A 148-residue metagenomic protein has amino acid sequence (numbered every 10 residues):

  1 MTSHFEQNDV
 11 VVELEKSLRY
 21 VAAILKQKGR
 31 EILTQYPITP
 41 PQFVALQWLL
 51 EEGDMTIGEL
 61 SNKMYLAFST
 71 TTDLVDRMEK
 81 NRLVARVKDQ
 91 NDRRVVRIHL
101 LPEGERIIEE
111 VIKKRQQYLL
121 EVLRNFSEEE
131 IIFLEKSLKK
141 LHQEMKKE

Functional and structural regions predicted by a protein language model:
M1-Y36: N-terminal leader segment of winged-helix/HTH proteins
N8-D9, L14, V21, K113-E148: Terminal interaction helix/tail motif
A23, Q27-R30, K80, R124 (+1 more regions): Regular, well-ordered alpha-helical segments
K26-A67: N-terminal helix-turn-helix DNA-binding core of bacterial DNA-binding proteins
Y36-P41, T70, L101, S127: Short helix-coil-helix linker/hinge
G53-R97: Canonical helix-turn-helix DNA-binding module
Q90-V111: Basic, amphipathic "hinge/linker" alpha-helix immediately C-terminal to the N-terminal HTH DNA-binding motif
